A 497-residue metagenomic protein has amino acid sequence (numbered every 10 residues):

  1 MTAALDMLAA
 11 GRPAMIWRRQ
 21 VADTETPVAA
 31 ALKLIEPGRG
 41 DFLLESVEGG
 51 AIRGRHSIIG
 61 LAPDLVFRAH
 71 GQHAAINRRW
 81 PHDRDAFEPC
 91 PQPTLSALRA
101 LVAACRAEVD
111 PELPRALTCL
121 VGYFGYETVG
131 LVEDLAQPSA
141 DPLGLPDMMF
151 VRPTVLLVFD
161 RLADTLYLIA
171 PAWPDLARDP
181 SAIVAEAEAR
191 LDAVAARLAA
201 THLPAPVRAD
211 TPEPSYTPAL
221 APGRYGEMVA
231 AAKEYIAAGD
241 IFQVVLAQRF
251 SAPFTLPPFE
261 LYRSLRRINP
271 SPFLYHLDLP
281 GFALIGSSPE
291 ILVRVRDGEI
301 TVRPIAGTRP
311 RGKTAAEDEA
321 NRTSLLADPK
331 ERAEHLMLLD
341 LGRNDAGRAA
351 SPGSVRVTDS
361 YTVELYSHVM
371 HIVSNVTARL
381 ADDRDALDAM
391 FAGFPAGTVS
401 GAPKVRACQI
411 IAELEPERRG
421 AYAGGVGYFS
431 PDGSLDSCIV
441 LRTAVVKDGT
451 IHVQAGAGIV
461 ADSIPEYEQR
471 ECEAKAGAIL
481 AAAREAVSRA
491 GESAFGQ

Functional and structural regions predicted by a protein language model:
M1-Q497: Extended alpha-helical targeting/anchoring segments, especially N-terminal organellar/secretory targeting helices
